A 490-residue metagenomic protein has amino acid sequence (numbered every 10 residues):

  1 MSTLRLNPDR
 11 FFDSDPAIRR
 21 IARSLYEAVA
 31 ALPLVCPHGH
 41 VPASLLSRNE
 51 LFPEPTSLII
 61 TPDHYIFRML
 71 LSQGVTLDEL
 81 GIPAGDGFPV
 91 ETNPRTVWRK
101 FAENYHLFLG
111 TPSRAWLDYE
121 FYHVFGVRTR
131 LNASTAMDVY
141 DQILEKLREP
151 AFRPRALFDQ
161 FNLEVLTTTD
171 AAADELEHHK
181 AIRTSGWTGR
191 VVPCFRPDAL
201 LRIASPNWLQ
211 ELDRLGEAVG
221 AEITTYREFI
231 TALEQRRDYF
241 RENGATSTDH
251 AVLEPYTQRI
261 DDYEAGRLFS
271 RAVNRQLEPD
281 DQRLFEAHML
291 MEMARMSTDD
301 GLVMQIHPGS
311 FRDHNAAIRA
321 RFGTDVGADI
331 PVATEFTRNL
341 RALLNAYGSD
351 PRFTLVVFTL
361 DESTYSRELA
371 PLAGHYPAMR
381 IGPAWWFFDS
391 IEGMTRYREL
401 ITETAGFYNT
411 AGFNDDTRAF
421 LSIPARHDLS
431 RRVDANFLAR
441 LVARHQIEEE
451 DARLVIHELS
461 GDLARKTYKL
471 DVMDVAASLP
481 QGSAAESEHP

Functional and structural regions predicted by a protein language model:
S2-D300, S349-S363, A370-P490: Metal-cofactor-binding active-site regions of metalloenzymes
M304-I306: C-terminal amphipathic alpha-helical interaction region
N315: Hard-cation-handling environments
R319-P331: Active-site loop ensemble at the mouth of alpha/beta enzyme cores that anchors a bound cofactor
A333-N339: Divalent-cation-assisted or electrostatically stabilized phosphate/pyrophosphate-binding catalytic cores
R341, R367-A370: Internal, well-ordered alpha-helical scaffold/interface segments that support domain packing or protein-protein contacts
A342-S349: Short, basic/hydrophobic alpha-helical segments
